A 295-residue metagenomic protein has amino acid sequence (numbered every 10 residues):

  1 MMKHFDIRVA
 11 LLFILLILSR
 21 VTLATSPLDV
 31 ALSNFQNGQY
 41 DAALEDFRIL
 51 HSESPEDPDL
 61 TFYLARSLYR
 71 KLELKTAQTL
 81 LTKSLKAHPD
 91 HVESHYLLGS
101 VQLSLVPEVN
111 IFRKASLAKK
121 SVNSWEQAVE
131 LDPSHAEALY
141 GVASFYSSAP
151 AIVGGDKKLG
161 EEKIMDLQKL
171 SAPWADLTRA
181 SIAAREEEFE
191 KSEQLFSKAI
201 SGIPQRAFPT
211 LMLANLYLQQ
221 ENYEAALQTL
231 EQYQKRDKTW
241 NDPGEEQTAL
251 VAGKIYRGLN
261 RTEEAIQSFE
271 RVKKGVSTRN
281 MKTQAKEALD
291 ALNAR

Functional and structural regions predicted by a protein language model:
I49-L50, K83-S84, Q127-A128, D166-L167 (+3 more regions): Canonical positions in the second alpha-helix
E53, A87, L131, L167-L170 (+3 more regions): Structural marker of alpha-solenoid helical repeat scaffolds
D59, Y63-R66, L97, G141 (+4 more regions): Canonical tetratricopeptide repeat
L60, S94, A138, A175-L177 (+4 more regions): TPR alpha-solenoid repeat register
